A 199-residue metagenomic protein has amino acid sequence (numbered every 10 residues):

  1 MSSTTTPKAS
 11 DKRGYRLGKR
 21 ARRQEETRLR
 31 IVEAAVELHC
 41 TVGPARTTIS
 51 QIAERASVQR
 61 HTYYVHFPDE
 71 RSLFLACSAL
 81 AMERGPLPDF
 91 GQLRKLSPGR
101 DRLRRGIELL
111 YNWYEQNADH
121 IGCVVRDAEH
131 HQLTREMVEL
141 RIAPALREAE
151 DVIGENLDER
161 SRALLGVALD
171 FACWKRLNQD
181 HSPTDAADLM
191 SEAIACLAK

Functional and structural regions predicted by a protein language model:
M1-S57, S72: Basic, helix-initiating cap at the start of DNA-binding domains
I49, S78-P86: Short, basic, alpha-helical segments at the C-terminal edge of helix-turn-helix-like DNA-binding modules
S57-F67: Short hydrophobic/aromatic patch on the recognition helix
F67, C77-S78: DNA major-groove recognition helix of helix-turn-helix
F67, R126-H131, A168-F171: Short helix-capping/turn signature of helix-turn-helix
A76, L87-Q116: Hydrophobic alpha-helical connector segments
E108-V125, H130-A163, D188-A198: Amphipathic alpha-helical packing segments from all-alpha helical-bundle domains
D151, A163-D185, C196-K199: Amphipathic C-terminal alpha-helical segment
